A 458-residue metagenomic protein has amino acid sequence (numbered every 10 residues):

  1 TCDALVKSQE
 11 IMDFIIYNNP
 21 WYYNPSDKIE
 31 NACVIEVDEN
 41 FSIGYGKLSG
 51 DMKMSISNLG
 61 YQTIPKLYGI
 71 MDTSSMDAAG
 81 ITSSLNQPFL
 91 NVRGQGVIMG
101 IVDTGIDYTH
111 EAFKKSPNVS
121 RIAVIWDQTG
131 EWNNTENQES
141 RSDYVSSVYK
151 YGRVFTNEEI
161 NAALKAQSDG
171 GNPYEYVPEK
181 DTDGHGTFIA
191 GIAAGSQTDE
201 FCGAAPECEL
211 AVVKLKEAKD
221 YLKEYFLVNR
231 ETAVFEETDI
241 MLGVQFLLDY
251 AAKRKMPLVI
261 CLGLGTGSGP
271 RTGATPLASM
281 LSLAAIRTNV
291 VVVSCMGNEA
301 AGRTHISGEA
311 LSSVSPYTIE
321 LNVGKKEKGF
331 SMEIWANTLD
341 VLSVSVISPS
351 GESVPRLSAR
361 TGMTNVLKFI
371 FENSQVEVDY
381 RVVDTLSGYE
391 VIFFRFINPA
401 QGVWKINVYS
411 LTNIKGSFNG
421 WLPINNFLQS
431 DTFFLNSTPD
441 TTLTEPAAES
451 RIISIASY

Functional and structural regions predicted by a protein language model:
T1-K7, H305-K326, Q429: Extracellular ectodomain segments of secreted/surface proteins
C2-I98, G105-R121, G402-V403, T442-E445 (+1 more regions): Autoinhibitory propeptides
A4, I334-W335, R356, R360-G362 (+1 more regions): Extracellular beta-rich repeat passengers
N19, V102-G105, I192-G195, V213-E217 (+3 more regions): Active-site-proximal beta-strand/loop segments in catalytic clefts of secreted hydrolases
Q87-E236, K255, E327-K328, L339-D340 (+1 more regions): Subtilisin-like serine protease catalytic core
N134-Y151, N157-I160, P355-V382: Exoplasmic/lumenal beta-rich domain surfaces
K219-A310, K326-S343, I347-V354, T364-R451: Substrate-binding/access-modulating region of protease and related hydrolase catalytic domains
P316-T318, G351-S358: Short Trp-Ser/Thr-centered turn/loop motifs at beta-strand boundaries
